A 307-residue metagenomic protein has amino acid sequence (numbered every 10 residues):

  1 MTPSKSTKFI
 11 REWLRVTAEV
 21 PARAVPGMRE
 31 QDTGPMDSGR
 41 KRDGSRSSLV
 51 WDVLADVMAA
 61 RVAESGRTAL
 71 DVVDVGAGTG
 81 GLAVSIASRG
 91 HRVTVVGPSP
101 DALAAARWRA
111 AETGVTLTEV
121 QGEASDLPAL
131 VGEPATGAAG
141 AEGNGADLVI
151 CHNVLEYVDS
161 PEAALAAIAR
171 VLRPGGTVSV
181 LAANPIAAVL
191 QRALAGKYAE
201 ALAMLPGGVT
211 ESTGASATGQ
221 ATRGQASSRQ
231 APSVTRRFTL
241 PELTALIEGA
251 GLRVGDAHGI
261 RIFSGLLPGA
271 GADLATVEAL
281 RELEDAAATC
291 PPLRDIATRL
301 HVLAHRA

Functional and structural regions predicted by a protein language model:
G44-T68: Conserved alpha-helix/loop element of class I SAM-dependent methyltransferases that forms part of the SAM/SAH-binding
T68-G76: Conserved class I S-adenosyl-L-methionine
G81-L127: Class I SAM-dependent methyltransferase SAM/SAH-binding core
I150: A conserved beta-strand element that flanks and buttresses the S-adenosyl-L-methionine
E162-T177: A short glycine-rich, Lys/Arg-flanked "PGG" loop and its adjoining helix->strand segment in the class I
T177-G208: Conserved class I S-adenosyl-L-methionine
V234-G251, A257: Short alpha-helix
D256-A307: Conserved Class I S-adenosyl-L-methionine
